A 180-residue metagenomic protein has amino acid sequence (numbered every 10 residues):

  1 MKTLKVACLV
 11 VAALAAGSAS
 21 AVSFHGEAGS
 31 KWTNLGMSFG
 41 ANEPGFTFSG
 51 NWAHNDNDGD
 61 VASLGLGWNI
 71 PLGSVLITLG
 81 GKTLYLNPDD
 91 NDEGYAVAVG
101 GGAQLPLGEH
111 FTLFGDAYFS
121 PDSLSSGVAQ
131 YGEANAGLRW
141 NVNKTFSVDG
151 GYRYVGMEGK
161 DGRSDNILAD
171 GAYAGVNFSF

Functional and structural regions predicted by a protein language model:
M1-S23: Cleavable N-terminal export/targeting peptides
S18-W68, F111, G175: Short glycine/proline- and aromatic-enriched beta-strand/turn motifs that initiate or cap beta-hairpins
F24, E43-F48, P71-L79, E109-G115 (+2 more regions): Repeated loop/turn-to-beta-strand initiation elements of outer-membrane beta-barrel proteins
G26-S30, F48-H54, L79-Y85, G101-A103 (+2 more regions): Transmembrane beta-barrel strands of outer-membrane/channel proteins
G29-L35, N42-P44, D58-L64, V75 (+3 more regions): Residues that define the transmembrane beta-barrel architecture of outer-membrane proteins
T33, N51-N57, G73, L84-D90 (+2 more regions): Sequence/structural signature of outer-membrane beta-barrel proteins
F39-A41, W68-I70, A103-L105, W140 (+2 more regions): Residue-level signature of outer-membrane beta-barrel architecture
L138-V142, I167-F180: Outer-membrane beta-barrel "beta-signal"
